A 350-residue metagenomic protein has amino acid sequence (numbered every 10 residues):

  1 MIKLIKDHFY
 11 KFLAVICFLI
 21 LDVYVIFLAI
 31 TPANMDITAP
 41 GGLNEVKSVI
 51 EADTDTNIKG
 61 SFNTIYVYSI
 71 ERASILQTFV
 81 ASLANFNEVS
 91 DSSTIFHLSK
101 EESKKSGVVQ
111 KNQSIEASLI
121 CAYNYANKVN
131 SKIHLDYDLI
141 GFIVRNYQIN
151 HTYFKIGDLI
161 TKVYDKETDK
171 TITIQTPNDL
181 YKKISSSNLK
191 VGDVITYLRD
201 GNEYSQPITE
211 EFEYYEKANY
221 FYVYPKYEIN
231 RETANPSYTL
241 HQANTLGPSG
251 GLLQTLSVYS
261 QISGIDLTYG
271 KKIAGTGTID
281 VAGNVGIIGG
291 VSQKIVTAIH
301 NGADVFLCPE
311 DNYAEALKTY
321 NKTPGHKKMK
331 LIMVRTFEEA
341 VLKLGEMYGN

Functional and structural regions predicted by a protein language model:
Y10-A29: Hydrophobic membrane-insertion alpha-helices, especially the h-region of bacterial N-terminal signal peptides
A39-V46, T56-T64, S69-I140: Extended, small/polar residue-biased N-terminal targeting/export presequences and adjacent propeptide/linker tracts
K100-Q113, R145-N146, T168-K170, Y238-S249 (+2 more regions): Second-shell loop/turn segments in exported
L119-P177, N284-G289, N301, E310: PDZ/PDZ-like domain segments forming the peptide/carboxylate-binding groove, activating on the N-terminal beta-strands
K162-T196, Y313-A316, Y320-T323: PDZ domains, with a preference for the canonical peptide-binding region formed by the helix
Y181-V223, T323-E339, K343-E346: PDZ-domain C-terminal substructure recognizer with occasional recognition of PDZ-binding tails
V194-S257, N350: C-terminal, low-ordered peptide segments at domain boundaries
Q261, D266, I273, V281-A314: Glycine- and Gly-Pro-enriched alpha-helical subdomains that act as flexible, kink-prone "lid/hinge" or packing modules
